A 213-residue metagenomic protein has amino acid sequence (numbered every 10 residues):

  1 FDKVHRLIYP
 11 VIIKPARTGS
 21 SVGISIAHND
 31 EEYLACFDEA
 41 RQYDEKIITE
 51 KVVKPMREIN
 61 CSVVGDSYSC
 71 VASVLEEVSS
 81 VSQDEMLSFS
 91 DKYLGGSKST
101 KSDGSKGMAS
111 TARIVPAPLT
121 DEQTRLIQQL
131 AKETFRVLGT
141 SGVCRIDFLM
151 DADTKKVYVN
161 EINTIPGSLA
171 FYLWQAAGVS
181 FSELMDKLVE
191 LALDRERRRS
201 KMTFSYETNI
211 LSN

Functional and structural regions predicted by a protein language model:
F1-V4, L34-R41, S90, Q128-A131 (+3 more regions): A generic alpha-helix structural signal
V4-I24, E45-M56: ATP-grasp fold ATP-binding core
P15, S79, Y93, N163-P166: Short, small-residue-rich loop/turn micro-motifs
P15-A16, K51-V53, V78, F135-G139: Short Gly/Pro-enriched turn/cap motifs at secondary-structure boundaries
G19, S67, S79-S82, A152 (+1 more regions): Feature marks short, surface-exposed loop/turn motifs that line or immediately flank catalytic pockets and channel
H28-G107, P118-Q123, V157: Phosphate-binding site of ATP-dependent enzymes
M108, A112, A117-N213: ATP-dependent carboxylate activation and anion-phosphoryl transfer catalytic cores that bind Mg-ATP to form
